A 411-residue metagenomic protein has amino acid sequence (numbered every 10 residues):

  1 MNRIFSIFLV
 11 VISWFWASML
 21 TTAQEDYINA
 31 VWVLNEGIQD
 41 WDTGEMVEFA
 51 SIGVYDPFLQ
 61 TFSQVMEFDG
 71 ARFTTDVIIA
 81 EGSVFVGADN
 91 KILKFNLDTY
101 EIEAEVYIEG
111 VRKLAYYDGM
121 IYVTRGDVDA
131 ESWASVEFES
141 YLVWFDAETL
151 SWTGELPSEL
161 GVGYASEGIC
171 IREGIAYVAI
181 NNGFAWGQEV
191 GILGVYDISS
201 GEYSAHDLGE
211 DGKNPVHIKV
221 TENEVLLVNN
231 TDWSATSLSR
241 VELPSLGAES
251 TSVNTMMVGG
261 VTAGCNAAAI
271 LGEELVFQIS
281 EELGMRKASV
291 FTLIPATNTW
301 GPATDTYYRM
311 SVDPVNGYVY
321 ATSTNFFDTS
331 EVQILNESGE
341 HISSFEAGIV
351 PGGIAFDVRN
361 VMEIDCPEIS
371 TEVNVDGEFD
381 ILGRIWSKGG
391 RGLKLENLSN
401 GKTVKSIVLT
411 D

Functional and structural regions predicted by a protein language model:
A23-Q60: An edge-strand/N-cap motif at the start of beta-rich repeat modules
V33, V86, V123-T124, V178-A179 (+3 more regions): Residue position within the beta-strands of beta-propeller blades
G37-T43, K91-L93, D127-A134, N182-G187 (+3 more regions): Short glycine/acidic-enriched loop and turn motifs that connect beta-strands
F58-G70, T99-V106, S151-E159, G201-G209 (+3 more regions): A short beta-strand motif characteristic of beta-propeller blades
D69-E81, E109-G119, G161-R172, E210-E222 (+3 more regions): Repeated scaffold domains used in trafficking and secretory/extracellular systems, primarily beta-propellers
N325-V361: Blade-level signature of beta-propeller repeat domains, shared across WD40, Kelch, NHL, RCC1 and BNR/Asp-box propellers
V358-W386, L409-D411: Residue-level detector of functionally pivotal "anchor" positions at catalytic/ligand-binding pockets or at interdomain
L393-D411: C-terminal tail/sorting-segment detector
